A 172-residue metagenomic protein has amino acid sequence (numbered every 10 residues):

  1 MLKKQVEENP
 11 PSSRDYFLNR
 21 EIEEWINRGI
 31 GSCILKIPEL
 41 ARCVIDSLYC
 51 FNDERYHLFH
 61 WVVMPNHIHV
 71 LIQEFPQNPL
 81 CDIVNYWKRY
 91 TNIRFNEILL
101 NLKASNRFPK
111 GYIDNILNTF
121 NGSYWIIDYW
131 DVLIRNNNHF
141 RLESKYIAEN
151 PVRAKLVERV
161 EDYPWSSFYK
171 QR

Functional and structural regions predicted by a protein language model:
M1-R172: Short catalytic/metal-binding and nucleic-acid-binding patches
